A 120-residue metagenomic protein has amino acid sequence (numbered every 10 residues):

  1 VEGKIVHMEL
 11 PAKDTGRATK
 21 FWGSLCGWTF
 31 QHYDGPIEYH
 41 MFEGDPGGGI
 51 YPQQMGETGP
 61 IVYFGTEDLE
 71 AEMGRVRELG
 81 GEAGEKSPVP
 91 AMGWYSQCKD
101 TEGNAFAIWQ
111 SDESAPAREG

Functional and structural regions predicted by a protein language model:
V1-T19, P60-F64, S111-G120: N-terminal beta-strand motif that seeds the catalytic metal site of vicinal oxygen chelate
E2-G47: Core segments of cupin and vicinal oxygen chelate
T15, F64-A105: Vicinal oxygen chelate
T29, G48-I50, E82-K86: A short linear hydrophobic-aromatic micro-motif
H32, Q97, I108-A115: Short beta->alpha transition motifs characteristic of CBS
D34-E38, G56-T58, P90-W94: Short acidic/glycine-enriched loop/turn segments that link adjacent beta-strands
M41-D45, C98-T101, S111: Active-site beta-strand termini and strand-to-loop segments that position acidic
P46-I50, G103-F106: Short, charged/polar, Gly/Pro-enriched secondary-structure boundary elements
